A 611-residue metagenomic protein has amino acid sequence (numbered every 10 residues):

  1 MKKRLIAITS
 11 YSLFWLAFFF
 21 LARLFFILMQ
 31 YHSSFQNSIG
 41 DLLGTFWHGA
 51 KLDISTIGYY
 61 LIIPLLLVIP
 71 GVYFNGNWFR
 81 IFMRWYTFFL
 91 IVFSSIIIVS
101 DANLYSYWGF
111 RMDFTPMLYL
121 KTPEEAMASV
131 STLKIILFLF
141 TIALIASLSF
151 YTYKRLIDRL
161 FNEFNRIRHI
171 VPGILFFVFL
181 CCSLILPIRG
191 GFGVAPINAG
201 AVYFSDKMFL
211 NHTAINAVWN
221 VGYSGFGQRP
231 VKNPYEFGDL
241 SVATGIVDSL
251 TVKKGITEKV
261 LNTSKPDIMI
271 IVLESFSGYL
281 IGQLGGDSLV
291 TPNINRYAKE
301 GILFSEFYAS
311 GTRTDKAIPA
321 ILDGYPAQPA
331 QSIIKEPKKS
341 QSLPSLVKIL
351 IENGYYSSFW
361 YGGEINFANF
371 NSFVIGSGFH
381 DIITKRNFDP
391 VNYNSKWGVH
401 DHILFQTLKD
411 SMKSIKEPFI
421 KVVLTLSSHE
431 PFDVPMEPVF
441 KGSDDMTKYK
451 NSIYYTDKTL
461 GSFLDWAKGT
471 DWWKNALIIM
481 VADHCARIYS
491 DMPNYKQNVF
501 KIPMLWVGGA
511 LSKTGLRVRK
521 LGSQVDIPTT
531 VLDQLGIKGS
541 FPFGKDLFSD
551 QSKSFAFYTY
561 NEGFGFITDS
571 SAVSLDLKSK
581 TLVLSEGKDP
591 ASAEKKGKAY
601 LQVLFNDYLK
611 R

Functional and structural regions predicted by a protein language model:
K2-Y223, G227-P230: Transmembrane and membrane-interface helices of multi-pass, inner-membrane envelope-modifying transferases
R4, D41, W78, D113 (+10 more regions): Exposed alpha-helical structural elements
S34-S38, F110-D113, V130-I136, R166 (+5 more regions): General structural signal for secondary-structure boundaries
N37, K121, N216, V231-G238 (+5 more regions): Short coil/turn linker and secondary-structure boundary residues
D53, G238, M446: Conserved acidic functional residues
W78-F82, K232-V242, I334-K338, G544-K545: Short alpha-helical "patches" and their helix-cap loops
T122, Y203-K207, A214-W219, Y223-T257 (+3 more regions): The feature marks either
G245-R611: Solvent-exposed soluble domains appended to multi-pass membrane proteins
